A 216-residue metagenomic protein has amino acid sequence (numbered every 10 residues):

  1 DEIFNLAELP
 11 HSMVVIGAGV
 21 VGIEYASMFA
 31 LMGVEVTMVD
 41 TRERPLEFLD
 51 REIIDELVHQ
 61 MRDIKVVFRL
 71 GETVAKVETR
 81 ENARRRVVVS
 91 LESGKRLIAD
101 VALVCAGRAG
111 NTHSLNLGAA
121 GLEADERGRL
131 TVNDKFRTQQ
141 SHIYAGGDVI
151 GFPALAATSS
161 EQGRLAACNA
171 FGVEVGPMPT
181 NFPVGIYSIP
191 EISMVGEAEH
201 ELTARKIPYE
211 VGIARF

Functional and structural regions predicted by a protein language model:
D1, L70-E72, E78, E126 (+1 more regions): Short loop/edge segments at beta-strand edges and connector loops that shape dinucleotide/nucleotide cofactor-binding
D1-P10, R96-F171: FAD-site-proximal beta/loop scaffold in flavoenzymes
F4-N5, P10-V14, V20-V88, S93 (+2 more regions): Rossmann-like dinucleotide-binding cores of NAD(P)H-dependent redox enzymes
T41, T73-V74, L115, R129 (+2 more regions): Proline- and acidic/polar-enriched loop/turn elements at helix boundaries
E43, L103-R108, D148, P183-P190 (+1 more regions): Glycine-rich beta-alpha junction loops
V67-R69, Y144, E210-G212: General small-molecule cofactor/ligand-binding pocket signal
S193-F216: Structured beta-strand/loop patches that form or line metal/cofactor-binding pockets in enzymes
